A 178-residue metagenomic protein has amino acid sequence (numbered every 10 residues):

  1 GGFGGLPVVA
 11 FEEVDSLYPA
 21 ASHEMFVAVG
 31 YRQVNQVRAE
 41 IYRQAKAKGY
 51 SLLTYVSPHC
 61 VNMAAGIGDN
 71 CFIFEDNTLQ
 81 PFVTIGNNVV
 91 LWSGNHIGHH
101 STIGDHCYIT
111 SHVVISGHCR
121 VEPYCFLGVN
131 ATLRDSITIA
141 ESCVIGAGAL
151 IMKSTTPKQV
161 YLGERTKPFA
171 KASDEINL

Functional and structural regions predicted by a protein language model:
G1-E24, A28: A solvent-exposed beta-alpha-beta segment
P7-A10, Q44, N70-I73, N177-L178: Short, hinge-like loop/turn segments at secondary-structure boundaries
D15, Y31-N35, H59-V61: A short acidic, glycine/proline-enriched capping/turn motif at secondary-structure boundaries, especially helix N-cap
A20, Q36-E40, A64-G66: Short, conserved acidic/polar surface loops in the N-terminal third of protein domains
V27-Y55: Glycine/small-residue-rich loop that forms an oxyanion/phosphate-binding "nest" at active or ligand-binding sites
R38-I41, I85, T156-P157, S173-D174: Short amphipathic alpha-helical segments
T54-F169: Structural signal for interior beta-strand "rungs" in well-ordered beta-sheet cores of soluble enzyme domains
M152, S173-L178: A glycine/serine/threonine-rich, flexible loop-to-helix segment that serves as the NAD(P) cofactor-binding "lid"
